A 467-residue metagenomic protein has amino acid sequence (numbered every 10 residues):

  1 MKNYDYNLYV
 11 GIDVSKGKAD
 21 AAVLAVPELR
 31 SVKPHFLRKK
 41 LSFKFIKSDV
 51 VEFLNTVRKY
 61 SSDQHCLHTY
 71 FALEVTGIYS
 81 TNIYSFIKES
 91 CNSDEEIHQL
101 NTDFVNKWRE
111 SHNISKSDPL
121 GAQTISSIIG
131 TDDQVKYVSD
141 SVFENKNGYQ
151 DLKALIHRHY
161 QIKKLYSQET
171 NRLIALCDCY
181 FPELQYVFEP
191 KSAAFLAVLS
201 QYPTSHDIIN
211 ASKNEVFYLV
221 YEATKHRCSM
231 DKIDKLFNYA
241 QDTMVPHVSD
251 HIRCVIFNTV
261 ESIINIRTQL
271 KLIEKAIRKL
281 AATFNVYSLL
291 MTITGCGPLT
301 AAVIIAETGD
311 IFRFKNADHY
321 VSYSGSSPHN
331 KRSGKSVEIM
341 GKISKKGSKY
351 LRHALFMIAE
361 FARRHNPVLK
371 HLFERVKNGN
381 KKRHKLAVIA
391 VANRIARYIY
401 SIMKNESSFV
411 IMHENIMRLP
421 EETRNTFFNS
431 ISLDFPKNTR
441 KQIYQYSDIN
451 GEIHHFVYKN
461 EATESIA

Functional and structural regions predicted by a protein language model:
M1-A467: A detector of single, family-specific signature residues that are central to catalytic or substrate-handling motifs
